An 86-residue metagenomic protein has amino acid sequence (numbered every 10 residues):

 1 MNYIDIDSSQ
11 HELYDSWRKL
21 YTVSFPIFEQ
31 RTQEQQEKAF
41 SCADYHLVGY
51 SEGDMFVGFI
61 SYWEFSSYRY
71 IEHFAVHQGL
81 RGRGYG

Functional and structural regions predicted by a protein language model:
M1-Q35, S51: Short amphipathic alpha-helix that is part of the acyltransferase structural core
S8-H11, A39-A43, G86: Low-complexity, flexible helical/coil segments
S9-L13, Y45-L47, F56, V76: Residue-level detection of beta-strand scaffold positions
E34-E37, Y62: Intrinsically disordered, low-complexity segments enriched in polar/charged residues with Gly/Pro, especially when
K38-G49, Y70: A short helix-loop-beta-strand connector motif used in the catalytic cores of GNAT acetyltransferases and, in some
G49, D54-W63, Y68-A75: Conserved beta-strand in the GNAT
L80-Y85: Conserved acetyl-CoA pyrophosphate-binding loop and the N-cap/start of the following alpha-helix in GNAT-like
